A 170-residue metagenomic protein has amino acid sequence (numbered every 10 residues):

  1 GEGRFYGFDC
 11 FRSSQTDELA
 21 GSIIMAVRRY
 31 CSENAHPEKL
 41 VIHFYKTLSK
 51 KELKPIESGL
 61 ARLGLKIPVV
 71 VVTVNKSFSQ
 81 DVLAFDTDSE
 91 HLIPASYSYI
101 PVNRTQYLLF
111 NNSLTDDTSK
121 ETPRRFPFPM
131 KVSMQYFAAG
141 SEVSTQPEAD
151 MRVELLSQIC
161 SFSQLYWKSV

Functional and structural regions predicted by a protein language model:
G1-V170: Long, contiguous domain-sized segments
